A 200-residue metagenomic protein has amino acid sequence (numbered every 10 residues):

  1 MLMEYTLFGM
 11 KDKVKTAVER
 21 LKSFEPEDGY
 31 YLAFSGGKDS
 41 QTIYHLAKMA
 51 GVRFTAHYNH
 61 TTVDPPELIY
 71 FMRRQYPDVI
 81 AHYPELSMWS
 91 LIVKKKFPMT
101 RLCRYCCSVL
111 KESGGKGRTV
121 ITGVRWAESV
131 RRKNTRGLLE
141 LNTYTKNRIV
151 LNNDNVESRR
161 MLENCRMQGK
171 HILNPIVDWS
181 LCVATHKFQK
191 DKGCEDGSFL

Functional and structural regions predicted by a protein language model:
M1-L200: Nucleotide-activated chemistry modules centered on ATP-dependent adenylation/adenylyltransferase
